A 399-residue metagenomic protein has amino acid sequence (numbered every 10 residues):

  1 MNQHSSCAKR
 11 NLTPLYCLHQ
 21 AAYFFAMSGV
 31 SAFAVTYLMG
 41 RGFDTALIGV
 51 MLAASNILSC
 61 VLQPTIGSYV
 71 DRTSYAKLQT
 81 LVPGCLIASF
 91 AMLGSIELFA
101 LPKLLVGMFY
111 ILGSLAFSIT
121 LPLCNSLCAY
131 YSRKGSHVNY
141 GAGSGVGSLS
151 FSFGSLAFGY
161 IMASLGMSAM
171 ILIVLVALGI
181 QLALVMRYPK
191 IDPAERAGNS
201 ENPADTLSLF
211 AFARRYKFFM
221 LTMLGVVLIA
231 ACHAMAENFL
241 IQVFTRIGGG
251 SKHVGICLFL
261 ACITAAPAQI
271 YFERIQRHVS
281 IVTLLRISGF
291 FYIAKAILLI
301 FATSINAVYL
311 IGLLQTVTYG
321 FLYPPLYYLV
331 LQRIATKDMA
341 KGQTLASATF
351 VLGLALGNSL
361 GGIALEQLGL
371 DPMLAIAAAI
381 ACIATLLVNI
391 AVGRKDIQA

Functional and structural regions predicted by a protein language model:
N2-R10, Y188-M223: Juxtamembrane intracellular "pre-TM" segments in multi-pass secondary transporters
S6-N56, F218-C257: Helix-loop boundary and gating motifs at the non-cytosolic
A21, P102-L121, L127, V227 (+1 more regions): Hydrophobic core of transmembrane alpha-helices in multi-pass small-molecule transporters, especially MFS/SLC-type
V61-Y75, M162, A268-S280, L365-E366: Helix-to-loop junctions at the C-terminal end of transmembrane segments in multipass secondary transporters
Q79-L93, T283-L298: Structural signature of the two symmetry-related core transmembrane helices
F117-R133, F321-I334: Intracellular juxtamembrane helix-capping segments at the cytosolic ends of symmetry-related transmembrane helices
A169-R187, M373-I390: Symmetry-related core transmembrane helices of the 12-TM Major Facilitator Superfamily/SLC fold
D338-Q367: A late C-terminal transmembrane helix in Major Facilitator Superfamily
